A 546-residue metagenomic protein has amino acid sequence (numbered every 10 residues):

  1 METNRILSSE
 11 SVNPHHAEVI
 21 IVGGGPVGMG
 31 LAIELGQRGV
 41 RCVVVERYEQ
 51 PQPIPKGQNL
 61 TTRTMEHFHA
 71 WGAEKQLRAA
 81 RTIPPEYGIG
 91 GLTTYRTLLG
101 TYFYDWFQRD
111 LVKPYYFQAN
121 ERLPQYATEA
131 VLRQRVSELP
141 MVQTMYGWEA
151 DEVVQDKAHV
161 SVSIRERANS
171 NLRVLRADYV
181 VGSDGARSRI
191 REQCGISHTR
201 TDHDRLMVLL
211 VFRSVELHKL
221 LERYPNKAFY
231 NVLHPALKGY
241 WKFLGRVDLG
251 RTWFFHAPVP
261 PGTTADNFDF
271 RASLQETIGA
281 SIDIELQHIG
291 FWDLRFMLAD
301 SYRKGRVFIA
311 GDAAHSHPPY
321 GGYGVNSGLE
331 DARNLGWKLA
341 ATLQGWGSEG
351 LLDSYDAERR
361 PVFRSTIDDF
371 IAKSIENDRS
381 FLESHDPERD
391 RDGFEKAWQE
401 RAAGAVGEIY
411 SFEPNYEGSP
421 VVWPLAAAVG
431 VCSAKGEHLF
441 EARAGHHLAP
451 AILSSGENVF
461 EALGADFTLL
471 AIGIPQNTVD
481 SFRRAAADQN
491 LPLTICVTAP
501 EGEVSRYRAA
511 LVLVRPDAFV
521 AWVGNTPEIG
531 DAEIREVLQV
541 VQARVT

Functional and structural regions predicted by a protein language model:
E2-V22, Q37-R38, R47, H69 (+5 more regions): Helical substrate-recognition/capping region of FAD-dependent monooxygenase/halogenase enzymes
H15-A17, N169-Y179: Core beta-strand elements of the Rossmann-like FAD/NAD(P) dinucleotide-binding domain in flavoenzyme oxidoreductases
G36-G57: Glycine-rich FAD pyrophosphate-binding loop
P53-R135, A236-L237: Active-site-adjacent segment of FAD-dependent monooxygenases/related oxidoreductases
L77, Q134, E152, H159-V160 (+1 more regions): Conserved FAD-binding catalytic core of PHBH/FMO-like flavoproteins
E138-A150: A conserved beta-strand/loop element that lines the FAD pocket in flavoprotein oxidoreductases
V154-V174: Conserved beta-strand-loop-beta-strand element in the redox core of flavoprotein oxidoreductases
D248, T263-Y323, S327, V362 (+2 more regions): FAD/FMN-dependent oxidoreductases across multiple families
